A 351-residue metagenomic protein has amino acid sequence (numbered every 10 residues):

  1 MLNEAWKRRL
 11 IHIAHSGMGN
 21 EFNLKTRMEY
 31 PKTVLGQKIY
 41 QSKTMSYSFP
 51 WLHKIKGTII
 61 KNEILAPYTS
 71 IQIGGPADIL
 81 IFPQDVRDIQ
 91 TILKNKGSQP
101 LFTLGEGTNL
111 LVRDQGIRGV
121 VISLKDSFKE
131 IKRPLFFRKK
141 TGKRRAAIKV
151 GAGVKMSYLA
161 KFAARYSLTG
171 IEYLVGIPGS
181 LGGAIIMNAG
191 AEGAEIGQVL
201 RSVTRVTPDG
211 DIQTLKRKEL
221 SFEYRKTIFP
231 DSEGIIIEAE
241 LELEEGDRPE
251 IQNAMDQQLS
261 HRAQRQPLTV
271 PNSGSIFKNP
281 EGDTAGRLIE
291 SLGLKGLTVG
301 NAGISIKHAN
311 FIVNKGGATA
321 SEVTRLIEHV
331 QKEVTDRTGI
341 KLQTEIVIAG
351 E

Functional and structural regions predicted by a protein language model:
L2-N3, I11-I13, Y30: Ser/Thr/Pro/Gly-rich low-complexity, intrinsically disordered segments
Y47-L181: Anion-binding (especially nucleotide phosphate/pyrophosphate-binding) glycine-rich loop and adjoining beta-alpha core
I60-K61, L110, V206-E351: Phosphate/pyrophosphate- and phosphate-bearing ligand-binding catalytic cores of soluble enzymes
G74, L80-V86, L111-K132, I186-K216 (+1 more regions): Structural signature of FAD isoalloxazine-binding scaffolds in flavoprotein oxidoreductases
